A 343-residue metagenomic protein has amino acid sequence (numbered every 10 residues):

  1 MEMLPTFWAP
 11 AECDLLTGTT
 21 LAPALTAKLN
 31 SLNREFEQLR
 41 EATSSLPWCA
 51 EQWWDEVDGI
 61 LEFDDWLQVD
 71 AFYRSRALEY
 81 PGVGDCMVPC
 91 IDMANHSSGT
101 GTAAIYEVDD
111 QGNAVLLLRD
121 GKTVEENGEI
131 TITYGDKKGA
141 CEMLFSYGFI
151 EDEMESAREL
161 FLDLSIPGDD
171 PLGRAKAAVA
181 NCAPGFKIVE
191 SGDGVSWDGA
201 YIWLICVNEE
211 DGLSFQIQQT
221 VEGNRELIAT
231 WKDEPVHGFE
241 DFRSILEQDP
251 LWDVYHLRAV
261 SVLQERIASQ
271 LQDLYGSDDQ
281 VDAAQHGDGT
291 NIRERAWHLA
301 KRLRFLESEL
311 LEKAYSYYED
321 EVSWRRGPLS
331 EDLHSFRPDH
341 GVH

Functional and structural regions predicted by a protein language model:
M1-D109, A114: Catalytic cores of histone-lysine modification enzymes
G99, I132-G135, E312: Residue-level marker of positions within ordered structural domains that often coincide with functionally constrained
L117-D120: Short, conserved secondary-structure segments in the cores of folded domains
K122, I132-A140: Short, charged beta-turn/beta-strand-edge "cap" motif at the junction between a beta-strand and an adjacent loop
K138-H343: Charged low-complexity "KEKE/polyampholyte" interaction tracts
